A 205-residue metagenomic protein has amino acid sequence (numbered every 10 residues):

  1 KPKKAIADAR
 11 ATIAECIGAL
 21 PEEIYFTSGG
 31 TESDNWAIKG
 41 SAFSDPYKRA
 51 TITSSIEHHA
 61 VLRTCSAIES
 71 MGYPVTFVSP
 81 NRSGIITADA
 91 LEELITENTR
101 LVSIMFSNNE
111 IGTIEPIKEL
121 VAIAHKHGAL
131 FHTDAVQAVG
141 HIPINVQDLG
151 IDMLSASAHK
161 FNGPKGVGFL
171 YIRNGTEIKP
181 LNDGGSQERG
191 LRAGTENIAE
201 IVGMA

Functional and structural regions predicted by a protein language model:
K1-A205: Pyridoxal 5′-phosphate
